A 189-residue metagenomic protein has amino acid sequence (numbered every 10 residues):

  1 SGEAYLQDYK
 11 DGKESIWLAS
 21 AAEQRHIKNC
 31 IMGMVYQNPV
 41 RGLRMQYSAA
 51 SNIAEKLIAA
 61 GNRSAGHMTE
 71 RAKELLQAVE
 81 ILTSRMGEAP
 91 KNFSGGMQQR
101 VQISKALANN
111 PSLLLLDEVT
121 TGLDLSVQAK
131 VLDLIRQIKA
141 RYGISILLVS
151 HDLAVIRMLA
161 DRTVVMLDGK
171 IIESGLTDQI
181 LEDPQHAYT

Functional and structural regions predicted by a protein language model:
E3-H26: ABC ATPase NBD Q-loop/coupling interface
H67-S84: Conserved ABC ATPase "signature" region
A89-F93, M97: Conserved ABC ATPase signature
A108-S112: A short, proline-enriched helix->beta-strand linker immediately N-terminal to the Walker B motif in ABC-type P-loop
I156-M158: A short, surface-exposed alpha-helical micro-motif characterized by mixed small hydrophobic and charged/polar residues
S174-G175, D183: ABC ATPase "signature
